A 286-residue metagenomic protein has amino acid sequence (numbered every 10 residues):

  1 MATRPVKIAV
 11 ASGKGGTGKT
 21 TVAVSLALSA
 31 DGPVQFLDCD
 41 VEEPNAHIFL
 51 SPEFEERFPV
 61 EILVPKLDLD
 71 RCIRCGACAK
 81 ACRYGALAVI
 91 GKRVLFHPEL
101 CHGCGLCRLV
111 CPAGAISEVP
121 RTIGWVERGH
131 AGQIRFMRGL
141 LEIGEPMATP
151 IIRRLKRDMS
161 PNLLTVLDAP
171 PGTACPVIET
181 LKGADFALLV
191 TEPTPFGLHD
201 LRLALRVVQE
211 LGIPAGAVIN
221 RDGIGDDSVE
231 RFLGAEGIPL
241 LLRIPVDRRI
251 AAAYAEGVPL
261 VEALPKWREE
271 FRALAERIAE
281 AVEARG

Functional and structural regions predicted by a protein language model:
A2, V207-G286: C-terminal lobe/tail of nucleotide-utilizing enzymes
A2-D31: Walker A (P-loop) phosphate-binding motif
P33-H47, P120-W125: Short beta-strand-centered segment that lines the nucleotide-binding/catalytic pocket of NTP-utilizing
D40, R138-I143, R154-V177: Switch II (G3) loop of P-loop NTPases
V41-E43, G172, T194-F196, D222-G225 (+1 more regions): Conserved nucleotide-binding/hydrolysis micro-motifs of P-loop NTPases
P44-L63, R128-G129: P-loop NTPase switch/communication element
K66-G85, L95-A115: Cysteine-centered iron-sulfur cluster-binding motifs in ferredoxin-type domains/subunits of redox enzymes
P176-P195, L201: Inter-motif core of Ras-like GTPase G domains
